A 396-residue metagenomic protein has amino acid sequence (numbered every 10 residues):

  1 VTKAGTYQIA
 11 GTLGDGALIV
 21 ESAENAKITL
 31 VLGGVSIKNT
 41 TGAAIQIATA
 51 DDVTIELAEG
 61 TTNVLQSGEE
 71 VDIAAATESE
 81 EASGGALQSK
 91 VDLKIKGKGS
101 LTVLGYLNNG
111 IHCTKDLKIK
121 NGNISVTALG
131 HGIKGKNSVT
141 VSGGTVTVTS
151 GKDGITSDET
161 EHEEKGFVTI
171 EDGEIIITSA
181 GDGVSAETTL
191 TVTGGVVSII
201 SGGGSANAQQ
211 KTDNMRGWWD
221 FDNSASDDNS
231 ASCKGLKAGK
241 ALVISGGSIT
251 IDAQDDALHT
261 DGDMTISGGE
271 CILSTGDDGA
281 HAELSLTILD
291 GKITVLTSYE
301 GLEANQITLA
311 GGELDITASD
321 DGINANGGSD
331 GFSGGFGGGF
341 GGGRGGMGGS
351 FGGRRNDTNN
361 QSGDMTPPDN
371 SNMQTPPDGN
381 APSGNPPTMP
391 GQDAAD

Functional and structural regions predicted by a protein language model:
V1-D396: A composition-driven surface/loop motif
